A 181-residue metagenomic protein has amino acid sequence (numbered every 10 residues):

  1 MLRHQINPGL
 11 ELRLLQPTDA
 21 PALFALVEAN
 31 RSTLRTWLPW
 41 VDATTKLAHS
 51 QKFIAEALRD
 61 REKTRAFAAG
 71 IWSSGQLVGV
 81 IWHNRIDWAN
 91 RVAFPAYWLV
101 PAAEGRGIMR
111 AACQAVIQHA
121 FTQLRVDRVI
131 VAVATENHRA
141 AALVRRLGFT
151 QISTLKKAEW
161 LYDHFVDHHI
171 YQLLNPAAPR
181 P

Functional and structural regions predicted by a protein language model:
M1-A22, L26-T33, G70-P181: Acyl-donor (CoA/ACP) binding surface of acyl/acetyltransferases
T33, F53-D60, H119: Solvent-exposed, charged/polar functional surfaces in cytosolic regulatory/catalytic domains
L34, T45-K46, R61, A178-P179: A short hydrophobic/aromatic micro-motif that marks alpha-helical segments and, especially, helix-coil
R35-A55: Conserved GNAT-fold acetyl-CoA-binding loop/helix
W37, V41, T64-A68, D127: Short, polar/charged, Gly/Pro-enriched helix-capping and turn/loop motifs at alpha-helix termini and inter-helix linkers
T44, A55-G70: A short helix-loop-beta-strand connector motif used in the catalytic cores of GNAT acetyltransferases and, in some
K46, K52, K63, K156-K157: Context-gated lysine
